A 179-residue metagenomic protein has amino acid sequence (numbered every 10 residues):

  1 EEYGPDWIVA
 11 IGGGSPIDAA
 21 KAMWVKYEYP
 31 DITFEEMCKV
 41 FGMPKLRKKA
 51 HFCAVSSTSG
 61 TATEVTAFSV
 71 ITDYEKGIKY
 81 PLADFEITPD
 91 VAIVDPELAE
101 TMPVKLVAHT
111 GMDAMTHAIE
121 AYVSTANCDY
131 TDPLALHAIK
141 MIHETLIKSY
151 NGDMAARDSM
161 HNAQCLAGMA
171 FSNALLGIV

Functional and structural regions predicted by a protein language model:
E1-E2, M169-V179: Short, intrinsically disordered, charge-balanced linker/junction segments flanking boundaries in proteins
E2-E97: Glycine/threonine-rich beta-strand-loop-alpha-helix active-site module that forms ligand/phosphate-binding
G13-S15, T61-T63, M112, M169 (+1 more regions): Gly/Ser/Thr-rich helix-start
F68-A174: Carboxylate- and glycine-rich phosphate/diphosphate-binding segment that chelates Mg2+/Mn2+
